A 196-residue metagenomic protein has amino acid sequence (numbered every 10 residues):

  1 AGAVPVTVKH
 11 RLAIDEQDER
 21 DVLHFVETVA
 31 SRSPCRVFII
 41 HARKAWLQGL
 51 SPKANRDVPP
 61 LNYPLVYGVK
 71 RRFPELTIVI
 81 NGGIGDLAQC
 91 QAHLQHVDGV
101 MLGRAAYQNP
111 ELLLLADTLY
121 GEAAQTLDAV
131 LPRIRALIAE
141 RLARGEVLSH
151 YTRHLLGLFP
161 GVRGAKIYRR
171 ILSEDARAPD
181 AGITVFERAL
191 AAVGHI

Functional and structural regions predicted by a protein language model:
A1-I196: Flavin-dependent oxidoreductase catalytic cores
